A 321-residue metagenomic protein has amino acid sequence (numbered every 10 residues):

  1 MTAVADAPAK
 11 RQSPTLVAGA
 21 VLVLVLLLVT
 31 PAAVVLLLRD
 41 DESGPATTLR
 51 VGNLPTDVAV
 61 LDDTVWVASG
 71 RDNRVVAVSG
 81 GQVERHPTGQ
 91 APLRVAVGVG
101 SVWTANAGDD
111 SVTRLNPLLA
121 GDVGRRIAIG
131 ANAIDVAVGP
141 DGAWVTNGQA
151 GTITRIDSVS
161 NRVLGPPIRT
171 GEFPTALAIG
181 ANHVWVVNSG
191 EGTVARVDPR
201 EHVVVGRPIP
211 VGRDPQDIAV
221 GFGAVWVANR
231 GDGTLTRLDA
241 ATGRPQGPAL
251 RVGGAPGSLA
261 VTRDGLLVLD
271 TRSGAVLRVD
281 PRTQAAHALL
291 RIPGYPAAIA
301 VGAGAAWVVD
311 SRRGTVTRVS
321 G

Functional and structural regions predicted by a protein language model:
T2-P8, S13, G19-G321: Predominantly soluble domains enriched in secretory-pathway, periplasmic, or organellar proteins
